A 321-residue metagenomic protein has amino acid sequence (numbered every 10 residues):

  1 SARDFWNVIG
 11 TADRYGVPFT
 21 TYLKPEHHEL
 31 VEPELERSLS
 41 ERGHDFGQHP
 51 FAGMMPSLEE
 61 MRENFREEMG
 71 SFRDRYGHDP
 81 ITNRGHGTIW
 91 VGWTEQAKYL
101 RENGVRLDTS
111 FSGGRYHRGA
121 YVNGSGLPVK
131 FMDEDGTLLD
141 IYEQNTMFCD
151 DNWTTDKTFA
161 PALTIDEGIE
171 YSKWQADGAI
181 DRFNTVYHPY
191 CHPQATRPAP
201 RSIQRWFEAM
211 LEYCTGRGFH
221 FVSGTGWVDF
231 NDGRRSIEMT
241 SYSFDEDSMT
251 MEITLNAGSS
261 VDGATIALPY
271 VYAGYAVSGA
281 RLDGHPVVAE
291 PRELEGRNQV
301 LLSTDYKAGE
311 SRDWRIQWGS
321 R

Functional and structural regions predicted by a protein language model:
S1-A2, V17-E26, P50-E60, D79-I89 (+2 more regions): The substrate-binding groove and active-site-proximal loops of carbohydrate-active enzymes, especially glycoside
S1-R42: Active-site beta->alpha N-cap acidic-glycine motif
Y15, T20-L23, F111-R115, G119-G126 (+2 more regions): C-terminal domain-boundary segment and adjacent tail
E29, D45, R73-I180: Active-site-adjacent pocket scaffolds in enzyme catalytic domains
P33-S71, G77, T88: Substrate-binding cleft of extracellular glycoside hydrolase catalytic domains
T254-A276: Surface-exposed beta-strand/loop patches in extracellular or lumenal glycoproteins
G274-G284: Change to "...patches in solvent-exposed regions of secreted, membrane-anchored, or virion-exposed structural
R292-R321: C-terminal beta-strand-rich structural cap/linker in extracellular carbohydrate-active enzymes
